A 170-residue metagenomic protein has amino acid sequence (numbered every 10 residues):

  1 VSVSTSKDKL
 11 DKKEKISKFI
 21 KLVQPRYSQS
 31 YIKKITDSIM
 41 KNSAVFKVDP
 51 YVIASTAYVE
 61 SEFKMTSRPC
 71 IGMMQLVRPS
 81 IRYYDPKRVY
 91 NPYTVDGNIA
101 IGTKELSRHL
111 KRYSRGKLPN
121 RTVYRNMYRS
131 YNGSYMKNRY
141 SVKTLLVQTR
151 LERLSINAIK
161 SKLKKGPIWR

Functional and structural regions predicted by a protein language model:
S2-R170: Catalytic glycan-binding domains that act on GlcNAc-containing polysaccharides
